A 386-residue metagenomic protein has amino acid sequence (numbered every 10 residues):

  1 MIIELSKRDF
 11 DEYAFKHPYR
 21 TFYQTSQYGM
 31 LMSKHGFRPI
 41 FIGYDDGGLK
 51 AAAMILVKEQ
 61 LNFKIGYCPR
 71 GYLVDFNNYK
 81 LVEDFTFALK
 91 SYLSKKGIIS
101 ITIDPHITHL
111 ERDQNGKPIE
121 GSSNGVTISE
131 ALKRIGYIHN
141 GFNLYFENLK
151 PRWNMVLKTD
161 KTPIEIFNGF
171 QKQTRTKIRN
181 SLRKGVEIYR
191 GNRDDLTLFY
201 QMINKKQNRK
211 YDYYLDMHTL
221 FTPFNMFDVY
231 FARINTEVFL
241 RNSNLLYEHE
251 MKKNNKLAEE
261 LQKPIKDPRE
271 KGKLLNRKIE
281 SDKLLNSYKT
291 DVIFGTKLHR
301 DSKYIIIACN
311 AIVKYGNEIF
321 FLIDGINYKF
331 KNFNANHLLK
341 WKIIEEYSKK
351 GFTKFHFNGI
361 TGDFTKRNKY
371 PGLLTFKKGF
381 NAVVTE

Functional and structural regions predicted by a protein language model:
I2-N62, L110, N115, I135-N148 (+1 more regions): A conserved beta-strand-loop-helix scaffold within acyl/acetyltransferase catalytic domains
F63-E147, Y315-F380: Acyl-donor binding region in acyl/amide transferases
V383-E386: Short, intrinsically disordered, charge-balanced linker/junction segments flanking boundaries in proteins
